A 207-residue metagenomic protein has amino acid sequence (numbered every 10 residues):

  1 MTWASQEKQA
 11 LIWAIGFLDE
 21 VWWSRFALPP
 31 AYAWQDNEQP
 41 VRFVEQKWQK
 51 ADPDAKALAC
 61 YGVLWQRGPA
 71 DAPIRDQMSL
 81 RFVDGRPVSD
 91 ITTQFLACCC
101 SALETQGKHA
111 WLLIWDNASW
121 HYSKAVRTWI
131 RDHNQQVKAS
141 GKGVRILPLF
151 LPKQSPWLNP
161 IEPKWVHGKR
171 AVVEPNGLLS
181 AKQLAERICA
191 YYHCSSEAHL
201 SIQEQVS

Functional and structural regions predicted by a protein language model:
M1-C98: Extended, low-complexity cationic-aromatic segments
L11-W13, V144-L147, Q154, L158-S207: C-terminal anion-handling pockets and recognition modules
D19, G107-Y122, L151, N159: Acidic/histidine-rich, metal-coordinating catalytic segments
S24-A27, W120-K124, W157-P160: Short catalytic/ligand-binding loop motif for oxyanion handling, primarily in non-cytosolic enzymes, centered on
A27-F43, V126-A139, L151, A171: A short alpha/beta connector and helix-capping loop motif
P40-A51, H133-P163, N176-G177: RNase H-like polynucleotidyl transferase catalytic core
D90-L112: Short, basic/hydrophobic alpha-helical segments
